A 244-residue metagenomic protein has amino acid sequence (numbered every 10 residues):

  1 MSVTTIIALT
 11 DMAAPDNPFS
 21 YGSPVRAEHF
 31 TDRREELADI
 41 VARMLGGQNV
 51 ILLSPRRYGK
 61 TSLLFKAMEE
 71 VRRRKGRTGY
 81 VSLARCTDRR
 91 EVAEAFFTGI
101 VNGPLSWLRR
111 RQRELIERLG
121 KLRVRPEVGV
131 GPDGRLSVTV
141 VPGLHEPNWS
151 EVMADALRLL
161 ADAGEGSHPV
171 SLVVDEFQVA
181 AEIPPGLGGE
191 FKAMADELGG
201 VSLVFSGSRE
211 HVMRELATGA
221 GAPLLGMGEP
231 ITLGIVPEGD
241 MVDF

Functional and structural regions predicted by a protein language model:
M1-V50, P55: A short, basic N-terminal segment
P55-V81: P-loop NTPase Walker A phosphate-binding motif
R73, R77-A95: AAA+/P-loop NTPase substrate/partner-engagement loops
R74-T78, G199-V201, G226-E229: Short glycine-/polar-rich loops that comprise or flank the Walker A/P-loop and associated switch/sensor motifs
R90-R110, V124-R135: Conserved NTP-binding/hydrolysis module of P-loop NTPases
T139-E210, T218: Conserved Walker B catalytic segment
E210-G228: Short regulatory helix/loop adjacent to the ATP-binding pocket of P-loop NTPases
L233-F244: Conserved small helical "lid"/interfacial subdomain of P-loop NTPases
